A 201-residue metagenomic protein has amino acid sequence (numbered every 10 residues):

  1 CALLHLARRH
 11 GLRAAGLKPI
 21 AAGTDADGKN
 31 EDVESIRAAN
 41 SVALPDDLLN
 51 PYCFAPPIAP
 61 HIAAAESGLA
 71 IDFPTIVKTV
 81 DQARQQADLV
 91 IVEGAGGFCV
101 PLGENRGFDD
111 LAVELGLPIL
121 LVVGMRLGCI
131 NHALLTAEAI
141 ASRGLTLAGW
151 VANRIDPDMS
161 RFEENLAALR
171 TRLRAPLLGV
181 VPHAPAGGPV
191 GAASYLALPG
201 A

Functional and structural regions predicted by a protein language model:
C1-A70, P74, T79-Q82: N-terminal phosphate/diphosphate-binding loop that engages ATP/GTP or pyrophosphate donors across diverse enzyme folds
A14, V90, I119, L147-A148: Hydrophobic anchor at the start of a short beta-strand that flanks the dinucleotide cofactor-binding loop
K18, L120-V123, A148-R154: Short internal beta-strands
N30-E34, D109, E163-A167: Short, surface-exposed alpha-helical segments at coil->helix boundaries
I76, V80-E104: Switch II (G3) loop of P-loop NTPases
G103-R126: Inter-motif core of Ras-like GTPase G domains
A137-A201: C-terminal lobe/tail of nucleotide-utilizing enzymes
